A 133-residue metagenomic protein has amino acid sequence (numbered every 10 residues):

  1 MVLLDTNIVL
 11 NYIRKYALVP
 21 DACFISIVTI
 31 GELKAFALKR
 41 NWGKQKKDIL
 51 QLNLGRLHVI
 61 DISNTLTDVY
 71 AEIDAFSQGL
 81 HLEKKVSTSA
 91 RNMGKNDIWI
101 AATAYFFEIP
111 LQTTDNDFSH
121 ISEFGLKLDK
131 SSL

Functional and structural regions predicted by a protein language model:
M1, A101, Y105-L133: Acidic, PIN/NYN-like endoribonuclease modules and their adjacent C-terminal/linker elements
M1-L52: Short, well-structured N-terminal submotif of metal-dependent ribonuclease cores
I8-V9, T29, L66, I100 (+1 more regions): Alpha-helix capping/helix-boundary segments
I13-R14, A37, D74, S122-G125: Short, flexible helix/strand-to-coil boundary loops that buttress conserved ligand/catalytic motifs in alpha/beta
V19-I27, L57, F124-S132: Active-site regions of enzymes building and remodeling cell-envelope glycoconjugates
N41-K44, S77-Q78, L128-S132: Short, hinge-like loop/turn segments at secondary-structure boundaries
L50-S63: N-terminal-biased segments
I60-P110: Active-site neighborhoods of divalent-metal-dependent phosphate/nucleic-acid chemistry enzymes
